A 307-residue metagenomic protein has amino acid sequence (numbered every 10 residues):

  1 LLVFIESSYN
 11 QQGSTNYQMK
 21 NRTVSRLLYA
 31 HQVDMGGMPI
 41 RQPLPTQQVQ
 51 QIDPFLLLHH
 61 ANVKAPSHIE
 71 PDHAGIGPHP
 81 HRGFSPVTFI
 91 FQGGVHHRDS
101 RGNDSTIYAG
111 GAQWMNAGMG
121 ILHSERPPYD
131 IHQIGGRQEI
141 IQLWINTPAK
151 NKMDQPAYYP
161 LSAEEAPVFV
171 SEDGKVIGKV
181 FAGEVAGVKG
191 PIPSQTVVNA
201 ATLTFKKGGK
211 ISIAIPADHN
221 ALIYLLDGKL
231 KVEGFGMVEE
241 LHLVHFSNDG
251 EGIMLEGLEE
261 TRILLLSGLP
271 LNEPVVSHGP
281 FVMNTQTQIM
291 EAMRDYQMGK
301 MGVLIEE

Functional and structural regions predicted by a protein language model:
L2-E307: Jelly-roll (double-stranded beta-helix
